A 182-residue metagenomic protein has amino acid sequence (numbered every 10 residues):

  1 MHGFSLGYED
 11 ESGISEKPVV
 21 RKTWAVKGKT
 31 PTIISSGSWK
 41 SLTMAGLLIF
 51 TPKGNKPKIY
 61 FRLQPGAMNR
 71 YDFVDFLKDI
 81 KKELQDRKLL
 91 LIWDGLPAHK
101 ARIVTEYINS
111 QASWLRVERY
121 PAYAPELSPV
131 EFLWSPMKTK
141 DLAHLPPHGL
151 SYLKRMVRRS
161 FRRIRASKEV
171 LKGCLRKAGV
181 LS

Functional and structural regions predicted by a protein language model:
M1, D86, S110-W114: Short, well-ordered coil/turn elements that cap or connect secondary structure elements
M1-K78, A178-S182: Extended, low-complexity cationic-aromatic segments
H2-L6, V130-S182: C-terminal anion-handling pockets and recognition modules
G7-E9, L89-G95, E118-P121, L175: Short beta-strand segments
S15-K17, H99-A101, E126-P129: Short catalytic/ligand-binding loop motif for oxyanion handling, primarily in non-cytosolic enzymes, centered on
T30-S36, N109-F132, L145-P146: RNase H-like polynucleotidyl transferase catalytic core
L77, R87-H99, S128: Acidic/histidine-rich, metal-coordinating catalytic segments
R102-E106: Distinct, well-ordered alpha-helical segments
